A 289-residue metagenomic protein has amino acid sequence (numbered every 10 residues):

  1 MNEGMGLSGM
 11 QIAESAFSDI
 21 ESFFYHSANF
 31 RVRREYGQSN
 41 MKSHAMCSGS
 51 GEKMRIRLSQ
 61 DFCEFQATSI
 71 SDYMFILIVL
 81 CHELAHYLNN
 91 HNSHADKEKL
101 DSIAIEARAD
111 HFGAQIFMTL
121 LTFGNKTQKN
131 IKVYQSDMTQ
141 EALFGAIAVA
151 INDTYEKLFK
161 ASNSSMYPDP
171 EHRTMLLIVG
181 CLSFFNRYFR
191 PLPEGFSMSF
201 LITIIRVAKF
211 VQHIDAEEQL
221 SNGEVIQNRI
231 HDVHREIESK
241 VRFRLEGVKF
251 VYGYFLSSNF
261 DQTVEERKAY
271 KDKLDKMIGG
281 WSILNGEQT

Functional and structural regions predicted by a protein language model:
M1-D19, F24-G49, C63-E64, S165-T289: Non-catalytic terminal regions of proteins
D19, H26-S27, S48-G49, E106 (+2 more regions): Extended charged low-complexity segments that act as oligomerization/scaffolding linkers
R33-G37, V79, Q135: Extended hydrophobic secondary-structure segments that form protein cores and membrane-embedded regions
S39-Y73, Y87-H91: Active-site scaffold of zinc-dependent metalloenzymes
A67, S71, F75, K99-A104 (+1 more regions): Short, solvent-exposed segments of well-ordered alpha helices
F75-E83: Short alpha-helical catalytic segment bearing the HExxH-like zincin motif of zinc-dependent metalloproteases
N89-M118: Post-HEXXH active-site segment of zinc metalloproteases
